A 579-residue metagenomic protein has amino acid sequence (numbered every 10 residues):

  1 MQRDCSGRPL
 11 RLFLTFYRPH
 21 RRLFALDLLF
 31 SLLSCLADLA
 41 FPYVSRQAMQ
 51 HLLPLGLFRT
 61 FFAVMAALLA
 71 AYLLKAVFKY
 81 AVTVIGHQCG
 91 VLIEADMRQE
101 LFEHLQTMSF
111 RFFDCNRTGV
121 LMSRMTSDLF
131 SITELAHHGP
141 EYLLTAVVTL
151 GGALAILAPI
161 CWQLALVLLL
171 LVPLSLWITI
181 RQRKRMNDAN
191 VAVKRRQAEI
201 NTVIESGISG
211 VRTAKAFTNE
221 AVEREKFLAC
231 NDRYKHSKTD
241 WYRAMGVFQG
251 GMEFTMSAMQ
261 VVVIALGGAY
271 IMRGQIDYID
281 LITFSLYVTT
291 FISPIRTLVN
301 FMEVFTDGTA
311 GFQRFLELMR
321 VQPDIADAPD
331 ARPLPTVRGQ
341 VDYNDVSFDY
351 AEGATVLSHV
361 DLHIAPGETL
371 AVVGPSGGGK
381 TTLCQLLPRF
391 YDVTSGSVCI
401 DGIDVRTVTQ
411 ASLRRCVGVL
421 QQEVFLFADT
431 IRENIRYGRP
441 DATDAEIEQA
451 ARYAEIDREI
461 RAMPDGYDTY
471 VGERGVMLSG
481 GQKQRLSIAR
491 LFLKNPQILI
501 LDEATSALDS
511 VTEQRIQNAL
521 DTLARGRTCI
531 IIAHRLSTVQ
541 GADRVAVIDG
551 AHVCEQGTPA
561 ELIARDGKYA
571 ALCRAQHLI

Functional and structural regions predicted by a protein language model:
M1-D38, L53-V64, V82-G86, G90 (+11 more regions): Membrane-integrated ABC transporters
P9, Y17, V82, G86-G90 (+3 more regions): Juxtamembrane loop-to-helix connectors within ABC transporter transmembrane domains
R18, F24-F78, A158-Q163, G274-Y278: Transmembrane helix-loop-helix hairpins at lipid-water interfaces of multipass membrane proteins, especially the type-1
A40-P42, R46, L74, P140-R183 (+2 more regions): A hydrophobic transmembrane-helix motif
N116-G119, A192-D240, D330-R332: Loop segments that connect adjacent transmembrane helices in multi-pass transporters
A216-N219, R243, F291-L318: Cytosolic ends of transmembrane helices, especially the final helix of ABC transmembrane type-1 domains
D327, L334-I579: ABC-type nucleotide-binding domain
